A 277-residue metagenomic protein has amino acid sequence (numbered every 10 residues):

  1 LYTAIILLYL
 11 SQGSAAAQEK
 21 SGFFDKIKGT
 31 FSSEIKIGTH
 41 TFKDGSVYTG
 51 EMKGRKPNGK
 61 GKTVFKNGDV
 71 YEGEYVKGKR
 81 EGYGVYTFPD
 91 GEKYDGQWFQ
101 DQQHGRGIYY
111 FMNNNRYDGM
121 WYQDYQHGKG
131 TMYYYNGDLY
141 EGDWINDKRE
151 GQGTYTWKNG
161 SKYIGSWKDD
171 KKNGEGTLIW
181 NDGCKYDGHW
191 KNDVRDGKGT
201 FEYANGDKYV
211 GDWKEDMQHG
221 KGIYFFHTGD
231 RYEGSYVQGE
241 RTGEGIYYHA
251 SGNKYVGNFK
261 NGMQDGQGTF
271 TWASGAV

Functional and structural regions predicted by a protein language model:
L1-I5: Sec-dependent signal peptide recognition, specifically the positively charged N-region followed immediately by
L8-A15: C-terminal segment of classical bacterial N-terminal signal peptides
G22-G38: N-terminal low-complexity, Pro/Thr/Ser-rich intrinsically disordered segments that act as propeptides or flexible
G29-F31, V47-P57, V70-E81, K93-H104 (+8 more regions): Conserved anchor residues at repeat-unit boundaries in beta-strand-based tandem repeats, strongest for the MORN repeat
G38, A273-V277: Leucine-rich solenoid repeat scaffolds
K62, E72-V76, V85-T87, E92-Q97 (+11 more regions): A detector of tandem-repeat and repeat-rich interaction/domain scaffolds
